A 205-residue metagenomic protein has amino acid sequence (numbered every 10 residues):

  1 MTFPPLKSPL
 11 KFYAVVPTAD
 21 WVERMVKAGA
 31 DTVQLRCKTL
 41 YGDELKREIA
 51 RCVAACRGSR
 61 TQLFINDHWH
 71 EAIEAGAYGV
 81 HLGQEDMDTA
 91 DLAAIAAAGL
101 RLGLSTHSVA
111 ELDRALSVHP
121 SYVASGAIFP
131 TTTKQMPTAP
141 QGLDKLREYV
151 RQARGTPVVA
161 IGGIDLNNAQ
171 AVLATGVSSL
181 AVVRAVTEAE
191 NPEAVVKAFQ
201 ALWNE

Functional and structural regions predicted by a protein language model:
M1-T89, A94-S121, D144-E148, R154-V158 (+3 more regions): Conserved N-terminal beta1-alpha1 strand-loop-helix module at the mouth
K38, F129-T131: A short, flexible beta-alpha/helix-coil linker loop
S121-F129, V183: Non-cysteine beta-strand/loop elements that form the S-adenosyl-L-methionine
T133-Q135: Glycine/threonine-rich flexible loop motifs
P140: Short alpha-helical segments enriched in small residues
